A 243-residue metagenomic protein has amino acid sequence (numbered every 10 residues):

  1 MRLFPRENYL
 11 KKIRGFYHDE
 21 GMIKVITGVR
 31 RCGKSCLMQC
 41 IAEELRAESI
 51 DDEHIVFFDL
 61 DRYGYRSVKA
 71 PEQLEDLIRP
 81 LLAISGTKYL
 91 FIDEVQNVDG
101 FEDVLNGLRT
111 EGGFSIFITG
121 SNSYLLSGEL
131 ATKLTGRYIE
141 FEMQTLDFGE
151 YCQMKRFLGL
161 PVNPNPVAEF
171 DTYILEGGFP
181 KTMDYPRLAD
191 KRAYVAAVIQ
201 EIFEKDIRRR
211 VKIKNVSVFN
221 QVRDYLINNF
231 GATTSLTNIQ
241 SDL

Functional and structural regions predicted by a protein language model:
M1-F16: N-terminal pre-Walker A segment at the start of P-loop NTPase domains
L3, T145, G149-L243: Interdomain hinge/linker elements that couple catalytic modules in large macromolecular machines
I26: Hydrophobic anchor at the beta1->P-loop junction of P-loop NTPases
K34: Conserved lysine of the Walker
L37, I41: Hydrophobic positions on the alpha1 helix immediately C-terminal to the Walker A/P-loop
V56-G86: Short glycine-rich substrate-engagement loop in P-loop NTPases that contacts/grips substrate
S115-S121, E142: Structural recognition of the conserved hydrophobic beta-strand(s) that form the central parallel beta-sheet of P-loop
Y124-E140, K155-R156: Short regulatory helix/loop adjacent to the ATP-binding pocket of P-loop NTPases
